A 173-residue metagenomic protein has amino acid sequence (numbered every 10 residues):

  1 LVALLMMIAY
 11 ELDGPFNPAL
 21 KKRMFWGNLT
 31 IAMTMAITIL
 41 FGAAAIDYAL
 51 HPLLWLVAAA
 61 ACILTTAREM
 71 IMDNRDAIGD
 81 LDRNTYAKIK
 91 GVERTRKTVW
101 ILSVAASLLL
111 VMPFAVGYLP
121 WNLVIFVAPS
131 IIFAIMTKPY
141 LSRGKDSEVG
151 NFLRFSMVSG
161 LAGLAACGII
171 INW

Functional and structural regions predicted by a protein language model:
L1, I37-A59, L110-W121, A166-W173: Helix-coil boundary and interhelical linker segments in multi-pass alpha-helical membrane proteins
L1-A49: Intramembrane alpha-helical segments
L1-L20, K97-R154: Transmembrane helix-loop-helix
M24-A43, K88-E93, N151-C167: Small-residue-rich segments of transmembrane alpha-helices in multi-pass membrane proteins, especially helix faces
M24-I31, L53-V57, A61, N122-L123: Residue-level signature of transmembrane alpha-helical entry/exit and packing/kink sites in multi-pass membrane
G42-D47, I71-M72, K138: Membrane-water interface at transmembrane helix exits
C62-L110: Solvent-exposed interhelical
